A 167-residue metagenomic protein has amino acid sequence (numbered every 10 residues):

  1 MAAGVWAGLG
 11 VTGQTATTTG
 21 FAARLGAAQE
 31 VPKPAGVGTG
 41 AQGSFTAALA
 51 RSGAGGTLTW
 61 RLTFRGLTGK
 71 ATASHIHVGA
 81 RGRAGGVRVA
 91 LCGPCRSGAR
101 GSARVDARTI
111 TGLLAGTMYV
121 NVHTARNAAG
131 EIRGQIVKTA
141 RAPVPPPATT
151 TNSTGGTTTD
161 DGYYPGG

Functional and structural regions predicted by a protein language model:
M1-S74, V78-G167: Metal-centered catalytic cores of metalloenzymes
